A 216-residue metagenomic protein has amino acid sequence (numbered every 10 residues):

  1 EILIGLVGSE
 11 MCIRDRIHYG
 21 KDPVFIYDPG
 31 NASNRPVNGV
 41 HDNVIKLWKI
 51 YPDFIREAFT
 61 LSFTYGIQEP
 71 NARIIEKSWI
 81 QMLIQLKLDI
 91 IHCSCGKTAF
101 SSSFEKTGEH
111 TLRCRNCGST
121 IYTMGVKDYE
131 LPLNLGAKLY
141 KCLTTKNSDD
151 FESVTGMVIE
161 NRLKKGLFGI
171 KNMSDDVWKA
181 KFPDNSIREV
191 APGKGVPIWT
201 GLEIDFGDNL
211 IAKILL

Functional and structural regions predicted by a protein language model:
E1-I13: Single conserved hydrophobic/aromatic residue that forms the stacking wall/gate of nucleotide- or nucleobase-binding
E1-L3, T111-T123: C-terminal, active-site-flanking charged/polar segments
E10, R14-R115: Helical subdomain adjoining the active site within ATP-dependent kinase catalytic cores
E109-T111, K165-F168: A generic structural signal for beta-strand entry/edge sites
I121-N161: N-terminal beta-hairpin/loop module of FHA
D149-V154, N161-K165, D175, K179 (+1 more regions): Non-catalytic terminal extensions of ATP-dependent helicases
I170-S174: Asparagine-centered strand-capping/turn motif at beta-strand->loop junctions
A180-L216: C-terminal boundary/linker segments immediately following FHA domains
